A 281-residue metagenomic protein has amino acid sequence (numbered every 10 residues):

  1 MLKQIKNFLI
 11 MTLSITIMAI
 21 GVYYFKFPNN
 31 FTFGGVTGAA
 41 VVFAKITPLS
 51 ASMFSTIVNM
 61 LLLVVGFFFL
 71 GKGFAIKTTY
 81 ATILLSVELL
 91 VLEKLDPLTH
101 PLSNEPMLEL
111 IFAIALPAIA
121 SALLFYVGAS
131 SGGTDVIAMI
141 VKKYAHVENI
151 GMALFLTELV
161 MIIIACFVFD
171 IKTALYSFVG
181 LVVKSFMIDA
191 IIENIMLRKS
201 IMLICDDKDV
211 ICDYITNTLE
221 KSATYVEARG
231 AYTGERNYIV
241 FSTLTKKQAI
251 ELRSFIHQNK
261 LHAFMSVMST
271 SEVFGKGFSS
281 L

Functional and structural regions predicted by a protein language model:
M1-D206, T218: Core subunits and conserved enzymes of cellular information-processing and envelope-translocation systems across
I195-L281: Peripheral (non-transmembrane) domains and long loops of multi-pass membrane proteins
